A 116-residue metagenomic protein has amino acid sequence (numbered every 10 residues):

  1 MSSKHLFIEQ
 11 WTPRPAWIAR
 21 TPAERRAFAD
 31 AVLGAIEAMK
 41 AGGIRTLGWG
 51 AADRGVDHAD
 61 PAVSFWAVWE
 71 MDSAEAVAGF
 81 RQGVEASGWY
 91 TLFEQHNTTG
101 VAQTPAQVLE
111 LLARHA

Functional and structural regions predicted by a protein language model:
M1-V63, M71-V77, V101-A116: Short S/T/G/P-rich N-terminal loop/turn motif that feeds into the first structured element of a domain
V84-E94: A common structural junction motif
